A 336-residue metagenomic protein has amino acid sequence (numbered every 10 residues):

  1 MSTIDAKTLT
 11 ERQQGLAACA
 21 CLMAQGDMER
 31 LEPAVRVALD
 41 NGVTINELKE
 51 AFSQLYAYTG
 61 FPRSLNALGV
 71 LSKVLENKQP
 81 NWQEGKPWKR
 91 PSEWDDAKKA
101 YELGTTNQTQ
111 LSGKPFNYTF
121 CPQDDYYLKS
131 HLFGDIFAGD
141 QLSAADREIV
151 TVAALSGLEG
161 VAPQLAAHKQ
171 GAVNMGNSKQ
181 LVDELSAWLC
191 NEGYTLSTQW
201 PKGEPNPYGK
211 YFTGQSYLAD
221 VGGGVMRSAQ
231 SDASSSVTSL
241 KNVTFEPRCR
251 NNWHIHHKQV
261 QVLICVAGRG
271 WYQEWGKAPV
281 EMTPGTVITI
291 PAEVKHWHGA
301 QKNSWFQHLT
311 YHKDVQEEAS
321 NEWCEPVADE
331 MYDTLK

Functional and structural regions predicted by a protein language model:
M1-Q13, A24-N41, I45-E47, A57 (+5 more regions): Acidic, glycine/proline-rich low-complexity segments that act as flexible tails and inter-domain linkers
Q14-L22, A51-F52, D146-S156: Short, structured motif recognition centered on aromatic/hydrophobic residues
S92-D95, K99-Q108, Q316-K336: Acidic/histidine-enriched, glycine/proline-rich intrinsically disordered or flexible terminal extensions
Q141, A229-A233, N251-H256, E274 (+2 more regions): Short histidine-centered beta-strand/loop micro-motifs that create catalytic or ligand/metal-coordination sites
L196-V237, S320-K336: A short, N-terminal "cap"/entry segment at the start of jelly-roll beta-barrel domains of the cupin/DSBH fold
Y217-M226, S239-H256: Conserved short histidine dyad/triad with adjacent acidic residue
R250, H257-P284, V294: A short beta-strand-loop-beta hairpin characteristic of the jelly-roll/cupin
W271, P284, A292-A319: Ligand-binding loop in jelly-roll beta-barrel domains
